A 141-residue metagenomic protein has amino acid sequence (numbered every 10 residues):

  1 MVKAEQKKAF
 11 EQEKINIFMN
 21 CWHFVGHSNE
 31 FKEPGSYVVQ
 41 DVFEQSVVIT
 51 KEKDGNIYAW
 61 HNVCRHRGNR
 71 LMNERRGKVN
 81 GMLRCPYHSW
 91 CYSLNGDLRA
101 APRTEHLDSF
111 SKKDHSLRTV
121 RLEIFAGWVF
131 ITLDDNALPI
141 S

Functional and structural regions predicted by a protein language model:
M1-N16, H23, F110-F125, V129-S141: Replace "small metal-dependent catalytic modules" with "small catalytic or cofactor-binding modules
V2-V47: Non-catalytic accessory segments flanking enzyme active sites
F31-D135: Rieske [2Fe-2S] iron-sulfur-binding domain
